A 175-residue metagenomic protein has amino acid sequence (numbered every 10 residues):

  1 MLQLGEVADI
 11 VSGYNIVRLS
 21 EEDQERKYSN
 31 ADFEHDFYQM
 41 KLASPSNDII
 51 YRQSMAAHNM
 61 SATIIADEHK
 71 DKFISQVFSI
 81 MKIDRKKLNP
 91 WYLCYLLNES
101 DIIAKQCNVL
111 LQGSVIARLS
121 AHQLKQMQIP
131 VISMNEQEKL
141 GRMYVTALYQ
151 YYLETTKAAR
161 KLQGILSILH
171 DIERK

Functional and structural regions predicted by a protein language model:
M1-K27, A31-F33, V131-K175: Non-catalytic DNA-recognition/assembly elements of restriction-modification systems
L4-V7, L93, L124, I129: Hydrophobic/aromatic residues in well-formed alpha-helices
G5-Y14, K27-D36, A43-A62, S75 (+1 more regions): Short Ser/Thr-interspersed hydrophobic loop/turn segments at strand-loop and sheet-helix junctions that line or gate
Y28, M81, M127: Hydrophobic residues at beta-strand termini and immediately following loops that shape nucleotide-binding pockets
I50, K82-D84, P130-I132: Solvent-exposed residues in well-ordered beta-strands and their adjoining turns, especially edge/terminal strands
A57-L97: A short beta-sheet element
K72-V77, Q112-E138, T146: A short glycine-rich beta-alpha junction/loop motif
K87-Q123: Short, positively charged
